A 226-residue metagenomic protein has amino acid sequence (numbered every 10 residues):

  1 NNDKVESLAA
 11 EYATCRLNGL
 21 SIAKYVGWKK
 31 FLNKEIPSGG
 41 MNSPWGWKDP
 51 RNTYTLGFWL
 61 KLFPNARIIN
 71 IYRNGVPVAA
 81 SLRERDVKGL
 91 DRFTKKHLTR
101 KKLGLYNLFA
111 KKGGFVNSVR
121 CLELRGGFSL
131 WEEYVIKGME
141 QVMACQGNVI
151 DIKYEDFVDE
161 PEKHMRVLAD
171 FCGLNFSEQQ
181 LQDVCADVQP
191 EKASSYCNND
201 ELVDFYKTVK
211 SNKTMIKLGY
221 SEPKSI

Functional and structural regions predicted by a protein language model:
N1-W47, T94-S118, V209-K210, T214: PAPS-dependent sulfation machinery
A23, R83-E84, R92, Y106-R125 (+3 more regions): PAPS-dependent sulfotransferases, especially Golgi type II membrane carbohydrate sulfotransferases
M41-N42, M143-N148: A short helix-to-beta-strand connector/capping loop
K48-P50, W59-R85: Conserved phosphate-donor/acceptor-positioning beta-strand/loop module used by diverse small-molecule
N52-G57, P161: Short, well-ordered alpha-helical microsegments
N65-R73, L90-T94, S177: Short hydrophobic/aromatic-enriched beta-strand-loop microsegments
I68, V149-D151: Conserved beta-strand scaffold positions in the cores of enzyme catalytic domains, especially in NTP/NDP-utilizing
P77, D156-E160: Acidic, metal-coordinating catalytic cores used for nucleic-acid/nucleotide bond scission and strand-transfer chemistry
